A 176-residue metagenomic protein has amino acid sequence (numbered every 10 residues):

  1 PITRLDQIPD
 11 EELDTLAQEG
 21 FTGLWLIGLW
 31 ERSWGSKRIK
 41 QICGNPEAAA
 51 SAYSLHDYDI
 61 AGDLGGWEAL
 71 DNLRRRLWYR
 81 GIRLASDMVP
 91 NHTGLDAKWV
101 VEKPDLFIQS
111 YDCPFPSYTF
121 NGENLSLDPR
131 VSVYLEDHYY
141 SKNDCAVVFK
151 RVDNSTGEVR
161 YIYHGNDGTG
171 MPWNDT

Functional and structural regions predicted by a protein language model:
P1, I60-R75, Y79-R80, G94-T176: Alpha-amylase-like alpha-glycosidases and glucanotransferases acting on alpha-linked glucans and related
I2-A17: Short, acidic/polar
Q7, Q41, K142-N143: Short amphipathic alpha-helical surface micro-motifs
L16-W30, D144-G157: Short charge-dense sequence patches
A17-A69, I82, P90-V101: Aromatic-lined carbohydrate-binding/catalytic grooves of carbohydrate-active enzymes
